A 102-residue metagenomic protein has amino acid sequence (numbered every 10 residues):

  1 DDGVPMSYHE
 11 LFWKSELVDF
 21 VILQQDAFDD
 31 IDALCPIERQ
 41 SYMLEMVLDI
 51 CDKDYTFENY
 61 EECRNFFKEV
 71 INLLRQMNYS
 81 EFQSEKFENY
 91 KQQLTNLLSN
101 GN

Functional and structural regions predicted by a protein language model:
D1-N102: Conserved catalytic/coupling modules of large nucleotide/cofactor-utilizing molecular machines
